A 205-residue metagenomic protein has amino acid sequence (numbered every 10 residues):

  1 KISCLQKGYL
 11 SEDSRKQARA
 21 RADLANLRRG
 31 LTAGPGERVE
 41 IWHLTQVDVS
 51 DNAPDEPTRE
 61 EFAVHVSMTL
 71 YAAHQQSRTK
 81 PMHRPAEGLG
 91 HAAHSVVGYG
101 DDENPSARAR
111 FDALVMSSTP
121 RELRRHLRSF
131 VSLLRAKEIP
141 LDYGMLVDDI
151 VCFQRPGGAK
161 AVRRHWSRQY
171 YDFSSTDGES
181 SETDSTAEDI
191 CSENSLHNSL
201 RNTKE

Functional and structural regions predicted by a protein language model:
K1-R59, V64-V66: N-terminal domain-start signal
Y9-Q17, A53, E103, E179-N194: Intrinsically disordered, low-complexity coil segments
R15, G30-A33, E56-E60, S77 (+3 more regions): Conserved aromatic-histidine-acidic binding/catalytic patches
R21, A25, H43, T58-T69 (+4 more regions): Non-catalytic, well-ordered alpha-helical scaffold segments
L31, P35-G36, V49, T69-Q76 (+2 more regions): Short alpha-helix boundary/capping elements
S50-S95: Aromatic- and glycine-enriched beta-alpha-beta binding-site module
M82-C152: Conserved binding-pocket/active-site segment within a compact domain
R135-E205: Alpha-helical oligomerization segments
